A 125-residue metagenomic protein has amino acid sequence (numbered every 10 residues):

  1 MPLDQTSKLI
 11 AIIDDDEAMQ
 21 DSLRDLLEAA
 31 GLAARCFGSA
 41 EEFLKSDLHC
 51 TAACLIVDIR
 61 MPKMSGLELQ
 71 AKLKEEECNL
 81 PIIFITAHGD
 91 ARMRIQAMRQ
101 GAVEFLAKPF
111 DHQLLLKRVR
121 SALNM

Functional and structural regions predicted by a protein language model:
M1-A11, E17-M19, R24, K45 (+1 more regions): Non-catalytic signal-transmission and effector/linker regions of two-component phosphorelay proteins
G38-S39, S65-L69: Acidic catalytic/metal-coordinating carboxylates
C50-V57: Active-site beta3 strand of CheY-like receiver
M61: Receiver (REC) domain active-site loop signature in two-component systems and cognate sites in sensor histidine kinases
E76, H88-G89, Q100: Short, conserved "switch-loop" micro-motifs in signal-transduction and mechanochemical regulators
K108: A Lys-centered signature of the CheY-like receiver
